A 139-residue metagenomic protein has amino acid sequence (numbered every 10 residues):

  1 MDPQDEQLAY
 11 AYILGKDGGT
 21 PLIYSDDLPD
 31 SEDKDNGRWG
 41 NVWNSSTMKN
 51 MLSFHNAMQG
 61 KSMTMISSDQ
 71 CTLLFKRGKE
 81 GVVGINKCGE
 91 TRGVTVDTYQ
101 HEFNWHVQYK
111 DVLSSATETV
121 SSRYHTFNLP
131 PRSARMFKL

Functional and structural regions predicted by a protein language model:
M1-L139: Carbohydrate-interacting/catalytic domains
